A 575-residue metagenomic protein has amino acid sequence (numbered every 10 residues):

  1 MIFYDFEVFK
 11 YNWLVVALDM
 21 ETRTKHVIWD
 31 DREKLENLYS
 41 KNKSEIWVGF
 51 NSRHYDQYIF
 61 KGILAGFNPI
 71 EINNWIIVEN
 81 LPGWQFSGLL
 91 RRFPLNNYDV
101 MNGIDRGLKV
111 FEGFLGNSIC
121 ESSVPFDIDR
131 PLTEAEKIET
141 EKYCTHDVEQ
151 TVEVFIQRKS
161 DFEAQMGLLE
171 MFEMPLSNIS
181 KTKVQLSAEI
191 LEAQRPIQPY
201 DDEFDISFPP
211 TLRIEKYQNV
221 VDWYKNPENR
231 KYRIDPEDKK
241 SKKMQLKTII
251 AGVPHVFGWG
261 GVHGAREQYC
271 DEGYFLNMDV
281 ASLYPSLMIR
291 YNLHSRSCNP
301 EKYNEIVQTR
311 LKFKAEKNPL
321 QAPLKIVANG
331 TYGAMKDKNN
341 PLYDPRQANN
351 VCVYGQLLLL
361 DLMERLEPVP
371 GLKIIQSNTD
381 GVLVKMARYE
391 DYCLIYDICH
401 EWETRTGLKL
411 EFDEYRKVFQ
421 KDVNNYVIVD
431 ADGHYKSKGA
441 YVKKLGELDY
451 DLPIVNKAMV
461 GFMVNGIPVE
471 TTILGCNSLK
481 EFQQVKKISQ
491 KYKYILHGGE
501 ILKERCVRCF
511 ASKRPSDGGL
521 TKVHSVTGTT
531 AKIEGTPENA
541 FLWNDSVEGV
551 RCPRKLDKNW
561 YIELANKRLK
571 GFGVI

Functional and structural regions predicted by a protein language model:
M1-P82, K240-Q245, F257-E267: Conserved RNase H-like, two-metal-ion catalytic cores of nucleic-acid enzymes
Y4, F50, Y98, M278 (+1 more regions): Active-site flanking residues adjacent to catalytic metal/cofactor-binding acidic residues
V8-F9, S52-D56, N102-D105, S160 (+3 more regions): Short, solvent-exposed loop/turn segments at secondary-structure junctions
N12-V16, Q57-I63, V154, S286-I289 (+3 more regions): A short acidic (Asp/Glu
W47, S52, Q57, N68-E149: Active-site-proximal helix-loop-helix substrate-binding element of RNase H-like nuclease domains
L95, M101-L108, S118, S123-A135 (+3 more regions): Helical catalytic core of nucleic-acid polymerases
N117-S122, R130-A281, L362-E403, G407-V418 (+5 more regions): Conserved "right-hand" nucleotidyltransferase catalytic core of DNA-directed polymerases
Q321, Y392-I575: C-terminal, non-catalytic extensions of nucleic-acid polymerases
